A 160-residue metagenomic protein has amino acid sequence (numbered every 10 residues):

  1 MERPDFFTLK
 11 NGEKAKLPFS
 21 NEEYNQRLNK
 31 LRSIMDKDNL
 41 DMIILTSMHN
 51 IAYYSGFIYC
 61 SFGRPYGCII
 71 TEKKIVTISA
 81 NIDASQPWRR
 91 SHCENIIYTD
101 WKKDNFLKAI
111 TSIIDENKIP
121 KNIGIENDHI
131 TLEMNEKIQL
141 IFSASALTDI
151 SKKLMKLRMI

Functional and structural regions predicted by a protein language model:
M1-E13, E23-L28, D104-I160: Flexible, acidic/His-enriched mid-domain "rim/lid" segments that flank
M1-E72: Terminal domain-start leader segments
T46, T99, E126: Conserved residues at the C-terminal ends of beta-strands
N50-A52, A84, T131: Glycine-rich nucleotide phosphate-binding loop and flanking beta-alpha elements of Rossmann-like dinucleotide-binding
G56-I58, R89-R90, N135-I138: Short amphipathic alpha-helical segments
Y59-S61, C93-E94, Q139-F142: Short, solvent-exposed amphipathic alpha-helical segments in soluble enzyme and RNA/protein-processing domains
Y66-A80, G124-E126: Short internal beta-strands
I78-K108: Compact, glycine/acidic-enriched structural inserts
